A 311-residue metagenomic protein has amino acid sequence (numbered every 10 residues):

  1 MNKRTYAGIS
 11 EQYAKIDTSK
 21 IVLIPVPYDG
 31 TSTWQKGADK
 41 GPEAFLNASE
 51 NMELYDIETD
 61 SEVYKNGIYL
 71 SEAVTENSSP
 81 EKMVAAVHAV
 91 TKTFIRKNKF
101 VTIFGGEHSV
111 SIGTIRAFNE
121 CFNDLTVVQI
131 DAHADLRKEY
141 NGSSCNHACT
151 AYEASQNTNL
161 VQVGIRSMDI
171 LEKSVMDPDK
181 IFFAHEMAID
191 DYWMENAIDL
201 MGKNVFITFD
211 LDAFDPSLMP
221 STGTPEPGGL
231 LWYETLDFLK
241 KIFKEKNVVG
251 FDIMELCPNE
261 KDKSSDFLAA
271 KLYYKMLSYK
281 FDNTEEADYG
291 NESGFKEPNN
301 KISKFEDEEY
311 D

Functional and structural regions predicted by a protein language model:
N2-D311: Conserved alpha-helical scaffold segments that buttress catalytic/binding sites
